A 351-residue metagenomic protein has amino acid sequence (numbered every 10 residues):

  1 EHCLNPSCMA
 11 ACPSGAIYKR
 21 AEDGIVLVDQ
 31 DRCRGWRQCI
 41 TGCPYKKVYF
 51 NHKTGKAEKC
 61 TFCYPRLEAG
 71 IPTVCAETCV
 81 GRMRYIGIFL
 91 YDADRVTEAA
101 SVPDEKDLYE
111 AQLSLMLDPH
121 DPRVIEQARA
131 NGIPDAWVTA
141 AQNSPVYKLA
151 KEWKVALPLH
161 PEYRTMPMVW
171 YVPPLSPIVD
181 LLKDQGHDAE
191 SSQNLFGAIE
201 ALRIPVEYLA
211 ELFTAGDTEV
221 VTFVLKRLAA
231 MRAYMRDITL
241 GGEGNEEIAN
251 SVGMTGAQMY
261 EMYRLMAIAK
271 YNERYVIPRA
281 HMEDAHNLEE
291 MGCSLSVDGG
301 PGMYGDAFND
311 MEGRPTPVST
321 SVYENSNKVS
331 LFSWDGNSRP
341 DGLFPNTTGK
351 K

Functional and structural regions predicted by a protein language model:
E1-H2, P65: The substrate-binding groove and active-site-proximal loops of carbohydrate-active enzymes, especially glycoside
N5-R32, R37-G55, E68-R95, V146: Iron-sulfur cluster-binding cysteine motifs and their immediate structural context in ferredoxin-like electron-transfer
Y49, R66, V102-K106: A short linear boundary/processing microfeature
E58-T61: Membrane-embedded catalytic interface detector for glycan/lipid assembly enzymes
G81-T347: Long, compositionally biased charged/polar accessory segments in the mid-to-C-terminal portions of proteins
K350-K351: Short acidic DE-rich linear segments
